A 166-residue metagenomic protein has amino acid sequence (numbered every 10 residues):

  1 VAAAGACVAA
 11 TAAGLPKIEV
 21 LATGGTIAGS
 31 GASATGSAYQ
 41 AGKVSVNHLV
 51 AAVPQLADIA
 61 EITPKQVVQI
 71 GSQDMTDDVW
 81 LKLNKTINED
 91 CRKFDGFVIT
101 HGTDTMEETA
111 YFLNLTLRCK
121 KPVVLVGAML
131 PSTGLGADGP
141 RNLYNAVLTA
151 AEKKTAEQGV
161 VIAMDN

Functional and structural regions predicted by a protein language model:
A2-A12: Hydrophobic h-region of N-terminal signal peptides that target proteins for export in Gram-negative bacteria
A10-N166: Active-site histidine-anchored catalytic micro-motif
